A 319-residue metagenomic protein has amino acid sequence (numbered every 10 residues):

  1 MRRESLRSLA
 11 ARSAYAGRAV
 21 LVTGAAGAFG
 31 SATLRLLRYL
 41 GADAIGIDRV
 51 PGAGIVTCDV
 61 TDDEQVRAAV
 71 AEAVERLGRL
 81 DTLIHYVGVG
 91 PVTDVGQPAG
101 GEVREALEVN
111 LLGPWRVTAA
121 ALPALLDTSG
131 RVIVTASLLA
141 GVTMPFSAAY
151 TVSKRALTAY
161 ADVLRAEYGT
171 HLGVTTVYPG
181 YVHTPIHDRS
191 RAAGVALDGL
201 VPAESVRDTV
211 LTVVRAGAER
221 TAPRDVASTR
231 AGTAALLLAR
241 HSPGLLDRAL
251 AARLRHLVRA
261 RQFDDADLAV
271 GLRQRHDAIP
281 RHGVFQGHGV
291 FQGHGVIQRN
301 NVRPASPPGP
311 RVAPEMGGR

Functional and structural regions predicted by a protein language model:
A26: Conserved glycine-rich cofactor-binding loop
C58-A68, G100: The beta1-alpha1 cofactor-binding region of Rossmann-like NAD(H)/NADP(H)-dependent oxidoreductases
Y86-P91: Conserved NAD(P)H cofactor-binding loop of Rossmann-fold oxidoreductase domains
D94-V95, A99-R104: Substrate-binding pocket helix/loop in short-chain dehydrogenase/reductase
T118, S153: Active-site helix of classical SDR
S137: Residue(s) in the substrate-gating loop at a strand-loop-helix junction that position the organic substrate next
R165-R230: SDR active-site lid
